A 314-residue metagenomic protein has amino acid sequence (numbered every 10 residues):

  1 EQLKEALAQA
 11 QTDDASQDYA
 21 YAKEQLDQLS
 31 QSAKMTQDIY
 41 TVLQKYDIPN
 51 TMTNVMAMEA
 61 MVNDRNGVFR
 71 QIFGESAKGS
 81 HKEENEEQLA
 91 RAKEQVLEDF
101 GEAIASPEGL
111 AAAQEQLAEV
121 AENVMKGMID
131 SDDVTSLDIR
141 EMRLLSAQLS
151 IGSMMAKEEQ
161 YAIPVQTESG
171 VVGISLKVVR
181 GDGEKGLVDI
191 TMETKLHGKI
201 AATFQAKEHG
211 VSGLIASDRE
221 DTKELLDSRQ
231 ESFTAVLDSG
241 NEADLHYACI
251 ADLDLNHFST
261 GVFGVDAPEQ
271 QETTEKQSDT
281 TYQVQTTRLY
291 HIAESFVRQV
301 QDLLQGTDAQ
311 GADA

Functional and structural regions predicted by a protein language model:
E1-A314: Intrinsically disordered, low-complexity terminal tails
